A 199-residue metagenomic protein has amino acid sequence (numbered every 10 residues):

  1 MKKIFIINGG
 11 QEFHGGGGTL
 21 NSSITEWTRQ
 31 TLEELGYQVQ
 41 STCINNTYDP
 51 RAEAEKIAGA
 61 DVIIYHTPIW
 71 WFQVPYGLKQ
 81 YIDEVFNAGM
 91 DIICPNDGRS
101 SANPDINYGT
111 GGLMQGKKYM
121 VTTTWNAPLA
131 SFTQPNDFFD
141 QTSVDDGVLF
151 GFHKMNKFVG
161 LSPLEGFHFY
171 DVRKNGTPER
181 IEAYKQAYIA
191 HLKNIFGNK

Functional and structural regions predicted by a protein language model:
M1-K2, G116: A short, charged/proline- and glycine-enriched loop that marks the coil->beta-strand transition at the N-terminal
K2-L35, A187: N-terminal beta1-alpha1 ligand-phosphate binding loop
K3-F5, Q40, M120, E165: A structural signal for isolated positions on well-ordered beta-strands in alpha/beta enzyme cores
G10-H14, N126-A130, Q134-P135, Y170-N175: A short, flexible beta-alpha/helix-coil linker loop
N21, F138-K199: Glycine-rich phosphate/pyrophosphate-binding loop and the adjoining helix
T31-Y37, K117, K154-L164: A structural motif corresponding to the C-terminal end of an alpha-helix and its immediate exit/capping segment
L35-Y48, F167-Y170: A short beta-strand-loop structural module common to alpha/beta enzyme folds
D49-F152: Helix-loop-strand module that forms the ligand-binding subsite of alpha/beta enzymes
